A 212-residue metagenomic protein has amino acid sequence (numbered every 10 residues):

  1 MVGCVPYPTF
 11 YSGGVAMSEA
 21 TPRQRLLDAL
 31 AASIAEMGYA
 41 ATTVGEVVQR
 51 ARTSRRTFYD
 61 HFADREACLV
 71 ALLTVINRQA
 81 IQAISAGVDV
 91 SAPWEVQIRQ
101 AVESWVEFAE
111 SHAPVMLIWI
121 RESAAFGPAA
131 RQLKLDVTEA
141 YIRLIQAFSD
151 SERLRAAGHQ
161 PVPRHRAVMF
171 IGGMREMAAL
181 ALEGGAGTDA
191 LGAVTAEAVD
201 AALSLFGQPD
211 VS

Functional and structural regions predicted by a protein language model:
M1-T21, R153-H159, D210-S212: N-terminal intrinsically disordered/low-complexity leader segments
E19-L30, V47, L72-A80: Generic hydrophobic, amphipathic alpha-helix propensity
R25, S33-A67, A71: Helix-turn-helix
D28, E95-E110, V168, G172 (+1 more regions): Amphipathic alpha-helical segments that line or abut small-molecule/effector binding pockets and mediate allosteric
A71, S85-S111, Q160: Hydrophobic alpha-helical connector segments
I81, P128-L154, R164-A179, A193-D200: Amphipathic alpha-helical packing segments from all-alpha helical-bundle domains
G87-S91, W119-S123, E152, A178-G185: Secondary-structure edge/capping motif, primarily at the C-terminal ends of alpha-helices and the immediately following
E107, P114-R143, G158-Q160, T188: Short secondary-structure transition hinges
